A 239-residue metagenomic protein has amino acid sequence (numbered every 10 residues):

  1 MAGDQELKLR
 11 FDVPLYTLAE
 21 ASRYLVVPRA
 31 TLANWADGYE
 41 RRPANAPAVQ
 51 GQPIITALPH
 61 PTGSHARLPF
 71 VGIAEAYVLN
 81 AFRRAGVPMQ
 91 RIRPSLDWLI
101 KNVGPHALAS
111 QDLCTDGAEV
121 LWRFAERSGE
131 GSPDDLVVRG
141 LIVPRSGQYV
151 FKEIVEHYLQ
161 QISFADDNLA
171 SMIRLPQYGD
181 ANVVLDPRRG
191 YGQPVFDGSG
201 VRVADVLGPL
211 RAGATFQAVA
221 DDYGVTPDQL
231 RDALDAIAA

Functional and structural regions predicted by a protein language model:
M1-N34, E40, A44-Q52, P61-R67 (+4 more regions): Long, charge-rich, low-complexity intrinsically disordered regions
